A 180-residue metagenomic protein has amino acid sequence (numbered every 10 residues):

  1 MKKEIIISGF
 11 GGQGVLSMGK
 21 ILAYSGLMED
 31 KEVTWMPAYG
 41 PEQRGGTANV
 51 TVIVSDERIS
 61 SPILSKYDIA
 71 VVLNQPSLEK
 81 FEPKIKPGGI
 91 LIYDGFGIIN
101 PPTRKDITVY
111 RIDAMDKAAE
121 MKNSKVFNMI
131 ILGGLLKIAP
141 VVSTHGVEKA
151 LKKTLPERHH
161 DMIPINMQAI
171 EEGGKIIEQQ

Functional and structural regions predicted by a protein language model:
M1-Q180: Active-site cofactor/cluster-binding pocket
